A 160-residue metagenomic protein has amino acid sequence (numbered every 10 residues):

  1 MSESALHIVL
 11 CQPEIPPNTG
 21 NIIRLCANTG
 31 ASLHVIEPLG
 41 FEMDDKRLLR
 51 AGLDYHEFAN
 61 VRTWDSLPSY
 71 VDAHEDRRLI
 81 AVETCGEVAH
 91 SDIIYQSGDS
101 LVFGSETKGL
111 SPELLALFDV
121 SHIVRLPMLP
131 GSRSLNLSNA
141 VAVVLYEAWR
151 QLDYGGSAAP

Functional and structural regions predicted by a protein language model:
M1-P160: Post-transcriptional modification and biogenesis factors for structured RNAs of the translation apparatus
